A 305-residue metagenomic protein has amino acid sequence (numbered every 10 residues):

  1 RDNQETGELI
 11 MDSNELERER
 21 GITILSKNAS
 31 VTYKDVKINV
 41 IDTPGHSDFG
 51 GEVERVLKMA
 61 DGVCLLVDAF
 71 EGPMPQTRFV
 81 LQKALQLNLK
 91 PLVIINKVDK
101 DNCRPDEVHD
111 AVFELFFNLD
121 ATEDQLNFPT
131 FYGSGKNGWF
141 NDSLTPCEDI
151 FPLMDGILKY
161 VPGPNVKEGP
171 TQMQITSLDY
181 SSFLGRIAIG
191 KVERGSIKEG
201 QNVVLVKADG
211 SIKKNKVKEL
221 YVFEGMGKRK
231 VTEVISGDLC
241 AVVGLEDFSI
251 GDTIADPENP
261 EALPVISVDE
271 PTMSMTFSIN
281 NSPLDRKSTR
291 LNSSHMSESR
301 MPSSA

Functional and structural regions predicted by a protein language model:
R1-S26, F49, L115-N127, L158-T171 (+5 more regions): Active-site phosphate-binding and catalytic loops of NTP-dependent enzymes
R1-V67, E71-P73, A111, L178-S181: P-loop NTPase switch module centered on the Walker A-proximal segment
H46-F49, K58-L81, L85-E107: Conserved Switch II/interswitch segment of TRAFAC-class P-loop GTPases
G62-L66, N88-K97, V112, F117-S134: Conserved beta-strand/loop subsegment of P-loop NTPase cores
Q86, F131-Y132, A262-I279: Flexible hinge/switch segments at interdomain interfaces of large molecular machines
L92-I95, P271-D285: Short, hydrophobic beta-strand segments
F117-I250, N280: Conserved catalytic-core segments of large NTP-driven translation/proteostasis enzymes
K287, L291-A305: Single conserved hydrophobic/aromatic residue that forms the stacking wall/gate of nucleotide- or nucleobase-binding
